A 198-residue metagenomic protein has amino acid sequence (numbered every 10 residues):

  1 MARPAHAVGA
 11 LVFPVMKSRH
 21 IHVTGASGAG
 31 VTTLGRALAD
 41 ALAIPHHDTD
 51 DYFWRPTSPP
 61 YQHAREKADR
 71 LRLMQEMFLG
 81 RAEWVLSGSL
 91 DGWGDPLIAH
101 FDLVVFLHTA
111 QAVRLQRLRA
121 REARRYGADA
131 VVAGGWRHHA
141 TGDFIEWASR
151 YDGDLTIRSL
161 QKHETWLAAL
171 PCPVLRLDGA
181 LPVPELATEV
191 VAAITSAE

Functional and structural regions predicted by a protein language model:
M1-A10: Positively charged N-terminal leader segments that act as targeting/secretion signals
A10-S18, E146-E198: NTP-dependent small-molecule kinase module
V23: Hydrophobic anchor at the beta1->P-loop junction of P-loop NTPases
S27: The conserved Walker
V31: Conserved lysine of the Walker
R36, D40-L79: Conserved substrate/cofactor phosphate-moiety recognition/catalytic segment in nucleotide-dependent phosphotransferases
K67-A112: Glycine-rich phosphate-binding loop used to anchor ATP phosphates in small-molecule kinases, encompassing both
H108-S159: A glycine- and Lys/Arg-enriched "phosphate-lid" helix/loop adjacent to the NTP-binding pocket of small-molecule kinases
